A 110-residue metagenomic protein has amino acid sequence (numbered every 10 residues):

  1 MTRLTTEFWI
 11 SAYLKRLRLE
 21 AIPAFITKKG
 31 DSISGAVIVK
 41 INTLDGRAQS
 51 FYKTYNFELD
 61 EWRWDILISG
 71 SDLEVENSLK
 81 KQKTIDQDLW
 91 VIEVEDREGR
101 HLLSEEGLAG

Functional and structural regions predicted by a protein language model:
M1-G110: Polybasic/polar functional segments that serve as interface/processing modules
